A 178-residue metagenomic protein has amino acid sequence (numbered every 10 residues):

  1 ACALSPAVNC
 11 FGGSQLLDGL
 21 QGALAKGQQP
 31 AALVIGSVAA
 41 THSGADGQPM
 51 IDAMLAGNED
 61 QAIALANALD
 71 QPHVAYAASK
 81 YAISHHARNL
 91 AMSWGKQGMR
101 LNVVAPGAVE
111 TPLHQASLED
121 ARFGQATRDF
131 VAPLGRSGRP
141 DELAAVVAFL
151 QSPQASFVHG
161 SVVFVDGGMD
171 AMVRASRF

Functional and structural regions predicted by a protein language model:
S5: A hydrophobic alpha-helix adjacent to the NAD(P)-binding/active-site core of NAD(P)-dependent oxidoreductases, strongly
Q15, A75-Y76, Y81-S84, V103 (+2 more regions): C-terminal helical subdomain
A25-K96, A108: Catalytic loop of short-chain dehydrogenase/reductase
L33-I35, L101-V104, H114, G160 (+1 more regions): Hydrophobic structural elements of the Rossmann-like NAD(P)H-binding subdomain that define the short-chain
A40-T41, K96-E119: Flexible, glycine-rich beta-alpha linker
A45-D60, V109-A132, M172-F178: A glycine/serine/threonine-rich, flexible loop-to-helix segment that serves as the NAD(P) cofactor-binding "lid"
H159-F178: Short C-terminal tail/terminal secondary-structure segment of NAD(P)H-dependent dehydrogenase/reductase domains
